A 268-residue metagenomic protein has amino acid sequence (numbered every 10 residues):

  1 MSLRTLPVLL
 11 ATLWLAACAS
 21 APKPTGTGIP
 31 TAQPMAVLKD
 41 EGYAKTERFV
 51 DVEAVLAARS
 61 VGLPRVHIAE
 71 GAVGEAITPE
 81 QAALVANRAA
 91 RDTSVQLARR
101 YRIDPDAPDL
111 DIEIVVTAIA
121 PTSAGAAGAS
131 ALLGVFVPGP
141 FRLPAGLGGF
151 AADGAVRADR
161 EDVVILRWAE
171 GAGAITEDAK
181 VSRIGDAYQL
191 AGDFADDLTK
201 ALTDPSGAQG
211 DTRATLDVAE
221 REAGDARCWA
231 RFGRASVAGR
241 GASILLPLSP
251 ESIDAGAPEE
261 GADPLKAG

Functional and structural regions predicted by a protein language model:
M1-V8: Bacterial N-terminal signal peptides that target proteins for export
W14-A17: C-terminal motif of bacterial Sec signal peptides marking the signal peptidase cleavage site
A19-P22: Bacterial signal peptide processing site
T27-D51: Post-signal peptide N-terminal segment of mature Sec-exported envelope proteins
V52-T117: N-terminal segment of the mature soluble domain
D106-R160, D178, A235-G268: Surface-exposed short loop/turn segments
V137-A151, R157-L202: Short secondary-structure boundary motifs at beta->alpha junctions and helix caps
I175-G268: Compositionally biased, intrinsically disordered linkers/stalks adjacent to structured regions
